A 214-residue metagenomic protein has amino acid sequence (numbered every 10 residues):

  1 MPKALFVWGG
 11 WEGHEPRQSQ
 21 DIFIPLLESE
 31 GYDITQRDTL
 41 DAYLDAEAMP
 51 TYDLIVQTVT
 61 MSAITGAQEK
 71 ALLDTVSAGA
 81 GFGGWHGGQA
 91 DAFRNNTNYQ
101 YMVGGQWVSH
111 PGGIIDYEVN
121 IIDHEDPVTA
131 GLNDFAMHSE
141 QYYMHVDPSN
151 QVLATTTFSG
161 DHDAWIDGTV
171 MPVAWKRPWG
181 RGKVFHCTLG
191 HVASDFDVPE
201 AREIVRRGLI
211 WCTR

Functional and structural regions predicted by a protein language model:
P2-K3, S29-Y32, H162-M171, P178-R214: Extracellular ligand-binding/catalytic regions of CAZymes and related secreted enzymes and adhesion modules
K3-V7, E12-A90: Helical hinge/lid and interdomain linker segments adjacent to catalytic or ligand-binding clefts that mediate domain
W11-E12, S62, Q89-D91, T157-G160 (+2 more regions): Short, solvent-exposed loop/turn segments at secondary-structure junctions
S19, F23, Q68, N95 (+2 more regions): Stable alpha-helical elements in mature extracytoplasmic
L27-E28, T51, V108-R181: Catalytic beta-strand/loop cores that center a nucleophilic Ser/Cys/Thr and support acyl-enzyme chemistry
S62-G131: A glycine-rich, often tryptophan-bearing local segment used as a flexible ligand/cofactor-contacting loop or short
G81-G83, L153, F185: Structural detector of well-ordered beta-strand residues that form the stable sheet scaffold of enzyme domains
Y99-Q106, F135-Q151, G190, E200-R214: Oxidoreductase and adenylate-handling cofactor-binding alpha/beta cores
